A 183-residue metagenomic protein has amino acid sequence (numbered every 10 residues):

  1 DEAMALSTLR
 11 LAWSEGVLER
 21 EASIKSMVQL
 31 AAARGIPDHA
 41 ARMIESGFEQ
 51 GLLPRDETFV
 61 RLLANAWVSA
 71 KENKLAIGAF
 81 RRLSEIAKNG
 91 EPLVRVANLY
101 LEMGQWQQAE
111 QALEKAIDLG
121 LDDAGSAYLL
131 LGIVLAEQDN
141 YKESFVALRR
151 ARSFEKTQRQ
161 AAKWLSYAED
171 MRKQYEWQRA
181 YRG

Functional and structural regions predicted by a protein language model:
D1-G183: Alpha-solenoid helical repeat scaffolds
